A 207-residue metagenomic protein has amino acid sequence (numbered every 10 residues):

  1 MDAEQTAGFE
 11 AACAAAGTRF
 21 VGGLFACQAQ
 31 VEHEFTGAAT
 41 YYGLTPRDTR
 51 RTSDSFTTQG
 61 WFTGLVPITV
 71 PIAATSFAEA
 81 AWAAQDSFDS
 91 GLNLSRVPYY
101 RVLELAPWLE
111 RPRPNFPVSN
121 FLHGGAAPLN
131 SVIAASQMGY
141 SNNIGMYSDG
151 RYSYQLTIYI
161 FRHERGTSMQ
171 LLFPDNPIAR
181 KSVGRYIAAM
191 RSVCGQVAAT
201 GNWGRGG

Functional and structural regions predicted by a protein language model:
M1-A7: DNA breakage-rejoining catalytic core of tyrosine-based enzymes
A12-V21, F35-M138, N176, R180 (+1 more regions): His-Asp-centered acyl/peptidyl-transfer active-site segments
F20-A29: Short amphipathic alpha-helical segments
Q30-F35, T69, A189, V193-Q196: Active-site catalytic microenvironments for nucleophilic, acid-base chemistry
A39-P46, D149-G207: Extended, hydrophobic beta-loop-alpha segments that form or line the acyl/peptidyl-thioester binding and transfer paths
S141-S148: Short, P/G- and charge-enriched loop/turn segments at secondary-structure junctions
